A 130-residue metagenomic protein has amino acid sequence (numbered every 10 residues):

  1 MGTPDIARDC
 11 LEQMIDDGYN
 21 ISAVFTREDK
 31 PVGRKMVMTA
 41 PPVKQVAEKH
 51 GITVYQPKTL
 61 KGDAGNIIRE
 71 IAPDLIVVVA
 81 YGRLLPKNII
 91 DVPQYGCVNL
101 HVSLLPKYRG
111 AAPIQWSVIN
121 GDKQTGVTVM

Functional and structural regions predicted by a protein language model:
M1-M130: One-carbon transfer enzymes
